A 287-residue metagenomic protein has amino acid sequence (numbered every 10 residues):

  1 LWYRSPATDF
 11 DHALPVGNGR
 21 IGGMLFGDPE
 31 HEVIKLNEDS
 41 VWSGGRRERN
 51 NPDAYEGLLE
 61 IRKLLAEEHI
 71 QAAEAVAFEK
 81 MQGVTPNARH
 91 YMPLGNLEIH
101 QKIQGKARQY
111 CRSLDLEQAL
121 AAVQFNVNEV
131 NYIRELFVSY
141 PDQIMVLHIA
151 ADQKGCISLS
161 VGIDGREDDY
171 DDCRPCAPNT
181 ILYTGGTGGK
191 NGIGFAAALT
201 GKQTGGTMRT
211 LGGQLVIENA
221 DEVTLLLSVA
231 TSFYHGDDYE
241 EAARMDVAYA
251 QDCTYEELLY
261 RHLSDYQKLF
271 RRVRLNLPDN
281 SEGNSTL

Functional and structural regions predicted by a protein language model:
L1-L287: Aromatic-residue-lined binding/catalytic grooves and analogous aromatic/hydrophobic interfacial grooves in multimeric
